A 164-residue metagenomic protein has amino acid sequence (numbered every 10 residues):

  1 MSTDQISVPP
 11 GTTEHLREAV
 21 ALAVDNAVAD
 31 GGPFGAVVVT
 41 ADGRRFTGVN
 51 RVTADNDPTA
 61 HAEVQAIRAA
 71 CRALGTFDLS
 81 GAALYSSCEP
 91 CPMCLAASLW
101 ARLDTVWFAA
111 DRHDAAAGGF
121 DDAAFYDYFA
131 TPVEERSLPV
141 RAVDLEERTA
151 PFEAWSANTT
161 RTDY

Functional and structural regions predicted by a protein language model:
M1-A27, A97-Y164: Zinc-dependent deaminase
A19, A23-N26, A36, A62 (+1 more regions): Small-residue (primarily alanine) positions within well-ordered alpha-helices, especially packing/interaction faces
A29-P33: Short, flexible loop/turn motifs enriched in small residues
F34-D42: Short beta-strand scaffold segments in enzyme catalytic cores
R45-V52: Short beta->alpha transition motifs characteristic of CBS
A54-V64: A short, polar/charged loop-to-alpha-helix boundary motif
T76-C88: Immediate flanking context of iron-sulfur cluster ligation sites
C88, P92-A96, W100: Conserved redox-active cysteine motifs that mediate thiol-disulfide chemistry, especially di-cysteine Cys-X(1-2)-Cys
